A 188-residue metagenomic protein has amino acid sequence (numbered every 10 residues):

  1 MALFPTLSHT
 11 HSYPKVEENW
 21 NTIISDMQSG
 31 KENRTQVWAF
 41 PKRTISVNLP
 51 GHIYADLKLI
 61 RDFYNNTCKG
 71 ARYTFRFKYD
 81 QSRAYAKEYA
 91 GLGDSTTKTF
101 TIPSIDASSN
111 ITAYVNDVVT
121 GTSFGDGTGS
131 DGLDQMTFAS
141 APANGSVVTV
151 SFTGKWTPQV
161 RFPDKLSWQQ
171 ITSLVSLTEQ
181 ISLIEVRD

Functional and structural regions predicted by a protein language model:
M1-Y64, K155-S176: Solvent-exposed edge beta-strands and adjacent loop segments that serve as assembly or binding interfaces
F4-P5, T10-H11, K15, N110-S151: Polar, enzyme-active/binding microenvironments
I24, S104, G129-G132: Intrinsically disordered, low-complexity peptide-like regions
R34-T35, Y89, F138-S140: Beta-strand-rich interaction surfaces with strong enrichment in secreted/lumenal proteins
T44, T97-T99, D131-Q135: A generic structural signal for beta-strand entry/edge sites
N48-P50, S151, S182: Residue-level recognition of well-ordered beta-strand positions that form the cores of beta-sheet-rich folds across
P50-G51, I105-D106, T137-N144, V186-R187: Secondary-structure transition/turn motif
I60-D126, T153-D188: Extended beta-strand solenoid/passenger and fiber regions
